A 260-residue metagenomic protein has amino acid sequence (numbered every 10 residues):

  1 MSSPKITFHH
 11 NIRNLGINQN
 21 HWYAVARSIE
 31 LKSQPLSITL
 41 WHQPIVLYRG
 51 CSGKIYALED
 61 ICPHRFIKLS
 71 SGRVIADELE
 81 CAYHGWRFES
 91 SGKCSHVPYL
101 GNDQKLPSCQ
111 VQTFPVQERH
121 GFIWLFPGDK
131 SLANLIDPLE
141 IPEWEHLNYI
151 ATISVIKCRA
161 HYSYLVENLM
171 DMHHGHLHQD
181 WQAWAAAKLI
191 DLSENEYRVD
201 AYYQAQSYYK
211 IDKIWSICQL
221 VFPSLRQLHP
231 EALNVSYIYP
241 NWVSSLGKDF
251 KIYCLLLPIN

Functional and structural regions predicted by a protein language model:
S2-I6, H10-N14, A24-W144, K251: Rieske [2Fe-2S] iron-sulfur-binding domain
L15-I17, Y23, R27, R73 (+1 more regions): A short, aromatic/hydrophobic, helix- or strand-capping loop or linear motif that either lines the entrance/gate
G16-N18, L40, C109, E118 (+3 more regions): A generic structural signal for short, non-catalytic loop/turn and secondary-structure boundary residues
Q19, Q34, H42-Q43, Q104 (+6 more regions): Residue-identity detector for glutamine
K54, S131-N260: C-terminal catalytic domain of Rieske-type non-heme iron oxygenases
